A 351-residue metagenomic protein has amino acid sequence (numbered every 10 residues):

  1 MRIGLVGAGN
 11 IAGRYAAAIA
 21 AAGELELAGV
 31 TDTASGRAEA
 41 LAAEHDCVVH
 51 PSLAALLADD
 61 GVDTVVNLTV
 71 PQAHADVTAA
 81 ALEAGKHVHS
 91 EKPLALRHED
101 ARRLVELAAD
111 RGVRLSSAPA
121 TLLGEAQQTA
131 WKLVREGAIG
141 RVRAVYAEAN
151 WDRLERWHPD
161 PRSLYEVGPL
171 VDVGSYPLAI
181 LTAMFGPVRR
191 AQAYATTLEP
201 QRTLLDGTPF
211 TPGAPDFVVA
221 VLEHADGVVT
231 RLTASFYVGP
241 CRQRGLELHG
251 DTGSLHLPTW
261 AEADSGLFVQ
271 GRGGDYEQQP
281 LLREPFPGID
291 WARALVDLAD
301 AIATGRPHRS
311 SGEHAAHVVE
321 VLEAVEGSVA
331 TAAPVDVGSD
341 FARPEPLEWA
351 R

Functional and structural regions predicted by a protein language model:
M1-H45: N-terminal Rossmann-like dinucleotide-binding module
T33, P285-L295: Active-site loop of classical SDR/Rossmann-like NAD(P)-dependent oxidoreductases, centered on the catalytic Tyr-X3-Lys
D46-L53: Conserved SAM-binding strand-loop segment of SAM-dependent methyltransferases
P51, N67, H89-S90, L115-S117 (+3 more regions): Hydrophobic residues in well-ordered beta-strands that form the structural core
T64, V70-P71, A75-L122, G137: Beta-strand-loop-alpha-helix segment that lines the small-molecule cofactor/substrate pocket of alpha/beta enzymes
T64-V66, R102, D297-R351: C-terminal helix-rich "cap/oligomerization" subdomain common to oxidoreductases
T121-T211, A332: Predominantly a Rossmann-like dinucleotide-binding segment in NAD(P)-dependent oxidoreductases
A179-A263, A292-R306, D340-R351: Contiguous beta-strand/loop segments that form the cofactor/metal-binding neighborhood of enzyme cores
